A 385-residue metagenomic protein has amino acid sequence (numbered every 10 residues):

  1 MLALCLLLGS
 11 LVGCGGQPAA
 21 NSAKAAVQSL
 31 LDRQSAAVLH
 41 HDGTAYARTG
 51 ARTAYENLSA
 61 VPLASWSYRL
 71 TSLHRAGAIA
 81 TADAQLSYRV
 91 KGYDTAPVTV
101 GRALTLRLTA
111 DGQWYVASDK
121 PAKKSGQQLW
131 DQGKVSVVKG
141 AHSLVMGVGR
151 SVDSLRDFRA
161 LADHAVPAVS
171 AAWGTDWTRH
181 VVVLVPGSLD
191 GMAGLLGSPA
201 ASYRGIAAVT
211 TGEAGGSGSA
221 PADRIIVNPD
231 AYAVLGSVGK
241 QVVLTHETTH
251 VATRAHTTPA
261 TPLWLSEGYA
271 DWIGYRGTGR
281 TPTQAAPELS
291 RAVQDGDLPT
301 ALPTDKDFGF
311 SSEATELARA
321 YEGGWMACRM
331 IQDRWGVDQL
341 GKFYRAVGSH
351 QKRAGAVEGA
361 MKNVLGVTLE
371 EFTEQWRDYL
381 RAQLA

Functional and structural regions predicted by a protein language model:
L2-L11: Bacterial N-terminal signal peptides
V12-Q17: Bacterial signal peptide processing site
P18-Q28, D32-I79: Short solvent-exposed beta->alpha transition segments
N57-A103, A231-A233: Surface-exposed, charged secondary-structure patches
G77-T81, G101, D111, Q132 (+4 more regions): Extracytoplasmic
D94-K134: Short beta-strand edge/turn micro-motifs at domain boundaries
K139-P262, R353-A356: Juxtacatalytic substrate-recognition/specificity segment
T211-G218, V238-G239, T257-A385: Acidic/His/Gly-enriched intrinsically disordered linker/tail segments that often contain short helix/coil "MoRF-like"
